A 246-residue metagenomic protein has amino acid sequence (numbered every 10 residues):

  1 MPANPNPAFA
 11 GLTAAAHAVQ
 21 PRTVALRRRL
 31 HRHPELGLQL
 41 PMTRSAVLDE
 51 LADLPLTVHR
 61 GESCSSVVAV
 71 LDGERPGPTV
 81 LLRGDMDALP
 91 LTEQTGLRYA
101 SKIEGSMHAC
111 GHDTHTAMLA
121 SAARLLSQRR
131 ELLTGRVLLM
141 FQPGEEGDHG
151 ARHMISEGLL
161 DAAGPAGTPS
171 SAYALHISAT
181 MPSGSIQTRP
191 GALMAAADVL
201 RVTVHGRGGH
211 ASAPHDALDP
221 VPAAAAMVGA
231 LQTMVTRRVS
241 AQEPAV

Functional and structural regions predicted by a protein language model:
M1-P5, A14, G167, M227-A230: Polar low-complexity intrinsically disordered regions
P2-H108, A117-L133: Acidic/His- and Gly-rich active-site-bordering loop/insert found across diverse amide/peptide-bond hydrolases
L56, P244-V246: Small-residue-enriched segments and motifs
V67-V68, L89-L91, G96-M107, D113-T114 (+1 more regions): Histidine/acidic-residue-rich, glycine-tolerant segments that coordinate divalent metal ions
